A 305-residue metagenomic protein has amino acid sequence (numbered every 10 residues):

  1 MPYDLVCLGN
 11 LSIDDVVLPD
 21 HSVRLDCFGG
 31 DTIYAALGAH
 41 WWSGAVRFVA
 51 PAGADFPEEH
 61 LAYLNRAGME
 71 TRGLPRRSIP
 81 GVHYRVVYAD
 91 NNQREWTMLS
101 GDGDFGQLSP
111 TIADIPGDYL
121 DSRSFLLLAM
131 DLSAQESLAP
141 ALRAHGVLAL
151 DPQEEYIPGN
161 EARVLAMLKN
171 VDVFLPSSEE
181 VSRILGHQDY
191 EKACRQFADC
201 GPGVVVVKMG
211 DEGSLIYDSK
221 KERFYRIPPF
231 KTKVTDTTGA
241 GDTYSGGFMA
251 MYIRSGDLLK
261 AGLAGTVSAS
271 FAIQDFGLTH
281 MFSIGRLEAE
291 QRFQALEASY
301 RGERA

Functional and structural regions predicted by a protein language model:
M1-Y3, Y190-A305: Conserved phosphate-binding/catalytic region of the ribokinase-like
Y3-S12, A149: Short, hydrophobic/glycine-enriched beta-strand segments
I13-S22, D26, G44-L126, P140 (+2 more regions): Conserved N-terminal subdomain of the carbohydrate kinase-like
H21-L37: Short catalytic helix/loop segments, enriched in acidic residues and glycine and frequently bearing histidine
L37, Y84-V86, S214-Y217: Short beta-strand scaffold segments in enzyme catalytic cores
L37-A45, M251-R254: Alpha-helix C-terminal capping segments
G53-D55, A129-A134, Q153-I157: Short beta->alpha connector loops
A144-V147, E154-R226: Conserved phosphate/ATP/ADP-binding segment of small-molecule kinases
